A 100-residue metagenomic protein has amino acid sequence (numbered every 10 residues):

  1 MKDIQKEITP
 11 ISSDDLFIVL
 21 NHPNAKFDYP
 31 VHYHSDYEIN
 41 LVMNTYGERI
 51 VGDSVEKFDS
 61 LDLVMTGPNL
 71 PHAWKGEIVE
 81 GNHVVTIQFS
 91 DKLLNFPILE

Functional and structural regions predicted by a protein language model:
M1-K57: Generic protein-terminus/edge-of-domain signal
K2-F17, L63, G67-E100: A hydrophobic/aromatic-rich effector-binding and dimerization subdomain of bacterial HTH-type transcriptional regulators
